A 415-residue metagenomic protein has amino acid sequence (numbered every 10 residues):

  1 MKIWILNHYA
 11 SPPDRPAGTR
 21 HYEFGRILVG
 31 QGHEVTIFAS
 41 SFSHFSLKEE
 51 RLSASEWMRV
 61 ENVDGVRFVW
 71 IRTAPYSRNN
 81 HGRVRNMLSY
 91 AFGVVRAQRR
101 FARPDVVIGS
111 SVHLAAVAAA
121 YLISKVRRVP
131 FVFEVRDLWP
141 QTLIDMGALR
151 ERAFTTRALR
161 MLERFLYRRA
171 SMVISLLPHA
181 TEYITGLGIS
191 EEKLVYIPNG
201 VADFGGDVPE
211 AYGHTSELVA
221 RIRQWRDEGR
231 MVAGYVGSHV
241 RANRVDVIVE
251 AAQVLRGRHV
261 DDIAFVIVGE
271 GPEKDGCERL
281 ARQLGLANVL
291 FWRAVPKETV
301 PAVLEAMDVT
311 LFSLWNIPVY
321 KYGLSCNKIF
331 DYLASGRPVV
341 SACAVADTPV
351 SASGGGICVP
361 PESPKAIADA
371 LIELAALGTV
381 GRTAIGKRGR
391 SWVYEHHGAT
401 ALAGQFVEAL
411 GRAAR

Functional and structural regions predicted by a protein language model:
M1-D64, P178: N-terminal subdomain of nucleotide-sugar transferases
V95-R96, A115-A118, L122-V126, A153-S175: Membrane-proximal helix-turn-helix segments that form the acceptor-binding/catalytic region of lipid-linked
H179, G200: Carbohydrate-associated surface elements
W225-A252: Conserved donor-binding/catalytic core segment of Leloir-type glycosyltransferases
N243, P296-V303, T310-F330, V340-S351: Nucleotide-sugar-dependent
V260, V268-G269, K274-A302: Nucleotide-activated donor-binding/catalytic signature segment of Leloir-type glycosyltransferases, i.e., the conserved
A344, I357-P364, E373-T379: Conserved acidic donor-binding segment of nucleotide-sugar-dependent glycosyltransferases
V380-E395: A short, well-ordered alpha-helix in the C-terminal region of glycosyltransferases
